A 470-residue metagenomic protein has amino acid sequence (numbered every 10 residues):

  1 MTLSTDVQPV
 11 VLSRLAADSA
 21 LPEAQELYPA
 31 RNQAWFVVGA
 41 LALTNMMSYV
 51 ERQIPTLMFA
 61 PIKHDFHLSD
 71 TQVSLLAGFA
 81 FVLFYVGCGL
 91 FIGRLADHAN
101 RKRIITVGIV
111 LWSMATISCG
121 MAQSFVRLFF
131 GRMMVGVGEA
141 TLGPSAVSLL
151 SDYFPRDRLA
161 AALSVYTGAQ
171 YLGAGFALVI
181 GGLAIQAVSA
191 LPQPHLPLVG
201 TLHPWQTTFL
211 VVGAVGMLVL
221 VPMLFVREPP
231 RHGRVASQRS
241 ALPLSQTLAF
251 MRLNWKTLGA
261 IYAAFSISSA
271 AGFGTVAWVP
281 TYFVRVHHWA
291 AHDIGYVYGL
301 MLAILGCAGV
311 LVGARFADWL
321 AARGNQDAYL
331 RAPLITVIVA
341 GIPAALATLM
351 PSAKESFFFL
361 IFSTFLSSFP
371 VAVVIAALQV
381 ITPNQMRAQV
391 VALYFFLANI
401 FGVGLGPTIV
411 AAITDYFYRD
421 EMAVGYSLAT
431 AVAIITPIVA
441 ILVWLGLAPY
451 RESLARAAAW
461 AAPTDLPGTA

Functional and structural regions predicted by a protein language model:
P55-T56, N254-L311, S367-V371, I375 (+1 more regions): Extracytoplasmic gate region of multi-pass secondary transporters
T56-G87: Extracellular/periplasmic helix-loop-helix junction of adjacent transmembrane segments in MFS-like secondary
H67, N100, M121-R127, G138 (+2 more regions): Helix-breaking motifs and short loop linkers at transmembrane-helix boundaries and internal kinks in secondary membrane
G78-R94, L300-G313: Central cavity-lining transmembrane alpha-helices of secondary-active solute carriers, predominantly the Major
G87-V126: Conserved MFS/SLC helix-loop-helix module at the cytosolic interface between two early adjacent transmembrane helices
F130-Q170: Cytoplasmic helix-loop-helix junction between adjacent transmembrane helices in 12-TM secondary transporters
Y166, Q170-L224: Helix-loop-helix hairpin linking two adjacent transmembrane segments in secondary transporters
L224-T247, L454-P463: Flexible cytoplasmic inter-helical loops of multi-pass small-molecule transporters
